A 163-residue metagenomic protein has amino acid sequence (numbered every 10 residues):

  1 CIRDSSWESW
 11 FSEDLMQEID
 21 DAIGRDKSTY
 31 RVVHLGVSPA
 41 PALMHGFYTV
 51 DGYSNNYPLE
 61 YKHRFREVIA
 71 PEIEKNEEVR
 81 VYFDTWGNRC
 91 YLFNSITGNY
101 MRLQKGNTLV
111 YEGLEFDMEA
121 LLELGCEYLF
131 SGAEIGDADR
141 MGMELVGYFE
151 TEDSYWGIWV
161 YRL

Functional and structural regions predicted by a protein language model:
R3-L163: Extracytoplasmic
